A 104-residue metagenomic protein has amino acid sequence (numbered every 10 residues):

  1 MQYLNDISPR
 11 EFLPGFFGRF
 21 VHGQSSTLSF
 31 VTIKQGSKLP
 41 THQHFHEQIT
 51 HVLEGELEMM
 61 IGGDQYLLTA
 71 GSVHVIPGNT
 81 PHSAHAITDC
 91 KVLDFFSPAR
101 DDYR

Functional and structural regions predicted by a protein language model:
M1-S25: A short, N-terminal "cap"/entry segment at the start of jelly-roll beta-barrel domains of the cupin/DSBH fold
P14, S29-Q43: Conserved short histidine dyad/triad with adjacent acidic residue
T27, I49, E56-E58, Q65 (+2 more regions): Structural motif
I33-K34, H44-M59: Short, conserved beta-strand element in jelly-roll/cupin
L53-E54, T69-A70, T88: A cytosolic small-molecule/anion-sensing beta-strand core signal
G63-G78: Short acidic-glycine-tyrosine-enriched beta hairpin
G78-D102: Ligand-binding loop in jelly-roll beta-barrel domains
